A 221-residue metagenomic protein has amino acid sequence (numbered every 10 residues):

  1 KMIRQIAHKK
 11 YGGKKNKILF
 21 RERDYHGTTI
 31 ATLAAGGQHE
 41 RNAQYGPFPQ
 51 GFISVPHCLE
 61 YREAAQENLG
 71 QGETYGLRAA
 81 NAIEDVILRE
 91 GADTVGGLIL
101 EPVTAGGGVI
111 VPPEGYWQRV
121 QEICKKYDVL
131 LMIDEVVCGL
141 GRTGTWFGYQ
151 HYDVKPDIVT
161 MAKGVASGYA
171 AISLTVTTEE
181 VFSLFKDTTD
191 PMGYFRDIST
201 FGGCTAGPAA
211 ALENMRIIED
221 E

Functional and structural regions predicted by a protein language model:
K1-E221: Conserved N-terminal phosphate-binding loop of PLP-dependent enzymes in the Aspartate aminotransferase
